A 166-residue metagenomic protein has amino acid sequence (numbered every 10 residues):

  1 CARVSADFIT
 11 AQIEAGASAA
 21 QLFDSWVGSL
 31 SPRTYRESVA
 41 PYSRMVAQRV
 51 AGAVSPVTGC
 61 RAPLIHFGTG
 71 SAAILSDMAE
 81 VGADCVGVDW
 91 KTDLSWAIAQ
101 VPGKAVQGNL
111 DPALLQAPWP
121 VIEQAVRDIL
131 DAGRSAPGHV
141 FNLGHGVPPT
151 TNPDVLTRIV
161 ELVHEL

Functional and structural regions predicted by a protein language model:
C1-L166: Active-site loop segments of alpha/beta catalytic cores
